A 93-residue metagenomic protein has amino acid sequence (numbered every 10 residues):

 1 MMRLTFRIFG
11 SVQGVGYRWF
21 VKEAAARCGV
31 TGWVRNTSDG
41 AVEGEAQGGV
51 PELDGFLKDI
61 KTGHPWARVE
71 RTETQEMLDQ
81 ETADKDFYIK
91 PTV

Functional and structural regions predicted by a protein language model:
M1-V93: Intrinsically disordered, low-complexity, mixed-charge
